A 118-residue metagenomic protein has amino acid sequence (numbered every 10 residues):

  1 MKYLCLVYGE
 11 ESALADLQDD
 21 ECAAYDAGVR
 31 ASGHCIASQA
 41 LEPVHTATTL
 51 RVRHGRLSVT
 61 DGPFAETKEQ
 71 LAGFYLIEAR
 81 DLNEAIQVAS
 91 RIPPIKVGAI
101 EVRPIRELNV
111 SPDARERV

Functional and structural regions predicted by a protein language model:
M1-V118: Conserved, structured core segments of small domains
